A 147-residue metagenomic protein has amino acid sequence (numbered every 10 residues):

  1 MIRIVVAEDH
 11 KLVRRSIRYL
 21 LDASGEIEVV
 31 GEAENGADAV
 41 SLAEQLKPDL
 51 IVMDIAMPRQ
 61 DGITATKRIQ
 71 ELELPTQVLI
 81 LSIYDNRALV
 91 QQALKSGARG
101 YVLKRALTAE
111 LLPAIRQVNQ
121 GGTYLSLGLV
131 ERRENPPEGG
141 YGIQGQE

Functional and structural regions predicted by a protein language model:
E8: Conserved acidic carboxylate
V13, P58: The feature encodes the CheY-like receiver
E26-E34, L42: Short hydrophobic/Thr-rich beta-strand motif most characteristic of the beta2 strand and flanking loop of CheY-like
N35-D38, R59-T64: Acidic catalytic/metal-coordinating carboxylates
S41, I63-L74: Short amphipathic alpha-helix used as the core "switch/output" element in two-component signaling
L46-V52: Active-site beta3 strand of CheY-like receiver
D54, S82: Active-site residues of response regulator receiver
A88-K95, R99-E147: Short, flexible helix-to-coil linker/hinge segments that flank and couple to helix-turn-helix
